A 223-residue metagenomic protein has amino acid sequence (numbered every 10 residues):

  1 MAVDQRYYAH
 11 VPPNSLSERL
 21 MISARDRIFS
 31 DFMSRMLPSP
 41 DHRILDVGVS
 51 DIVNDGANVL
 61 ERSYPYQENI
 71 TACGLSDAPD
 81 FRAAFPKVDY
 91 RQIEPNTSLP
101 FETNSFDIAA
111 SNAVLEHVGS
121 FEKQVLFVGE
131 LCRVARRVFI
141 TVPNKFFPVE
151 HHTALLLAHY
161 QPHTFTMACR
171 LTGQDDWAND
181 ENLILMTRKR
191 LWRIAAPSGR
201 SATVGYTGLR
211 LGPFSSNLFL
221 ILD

Functional and structural regions predicted by a protein language model:
M1-P40: Class I SAM-dependent methyltransferase Rossmann-like catalytic core, especially the SAM/SAH-binding loop
M1-Q5, N69-I70, L99, Q161-M167: Short hydrophobic/aromatic-rich motifs at helix boundaries and adjacent loops
P12, D107-I108, C169-G173: A short alpha-helix capping/helix-coil boundary motif
N14-R19, N112-E122, W177-N182: Surface-exposed cleft-lining segments at the edges of enzyme active sites
F32-M36, D77, L191-G199: Hydrophobic, Leu/Ile/Phe/Ala-enriched alpha-helical segments that form helix-helix packing faces
M36, H42-F147, I221: Conserved SAM-binding loop
E122-D223: S-adenosyl-L-methionine-dependent methyltransferase catalytic module, highlighting the catalytic core
